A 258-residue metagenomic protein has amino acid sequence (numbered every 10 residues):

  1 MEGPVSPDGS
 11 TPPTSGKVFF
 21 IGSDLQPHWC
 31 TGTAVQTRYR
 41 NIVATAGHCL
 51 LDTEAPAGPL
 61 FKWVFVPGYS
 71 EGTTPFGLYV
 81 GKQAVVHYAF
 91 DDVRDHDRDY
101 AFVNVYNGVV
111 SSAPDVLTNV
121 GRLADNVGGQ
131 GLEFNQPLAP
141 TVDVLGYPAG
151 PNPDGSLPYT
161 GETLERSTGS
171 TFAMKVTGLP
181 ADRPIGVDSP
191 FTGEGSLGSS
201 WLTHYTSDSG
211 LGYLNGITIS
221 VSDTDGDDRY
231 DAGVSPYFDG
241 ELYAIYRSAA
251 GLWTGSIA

Functional and structural regions predicted by a protein language model:
E2-G22, Q36, K62-L123: Conserved catalytic-core segment of clan PA serine endopeptidases
S10-S70, T171-T177, S189, L211: Catalytic histidine site
P13, Y39-N41, L138-T141, D182-R183 (+1 more regions): Loop/turn elements at helix/coil->beta-strand transitions in domains of secreted/extracellular proteins
D24-L25, Y39-N41, C49-D52, S70-T73 (+5 more regions): Solvent-exposed loop/turn segments at secondary-structure junctions within structured extracellular/periplasmic domains
G32, T45, F65, V103 (+4 more regions): Terminal peptide-recognition signature
H96-Y100, Y106-G186: Chymotrypsin/trypsin-fold serine protease catalytic domain
L123, N215, T224-A258: C-terminal cap/linker of serine protease catalytic domains
P190-I217: Catalytic nucleophile loop of clan PA
